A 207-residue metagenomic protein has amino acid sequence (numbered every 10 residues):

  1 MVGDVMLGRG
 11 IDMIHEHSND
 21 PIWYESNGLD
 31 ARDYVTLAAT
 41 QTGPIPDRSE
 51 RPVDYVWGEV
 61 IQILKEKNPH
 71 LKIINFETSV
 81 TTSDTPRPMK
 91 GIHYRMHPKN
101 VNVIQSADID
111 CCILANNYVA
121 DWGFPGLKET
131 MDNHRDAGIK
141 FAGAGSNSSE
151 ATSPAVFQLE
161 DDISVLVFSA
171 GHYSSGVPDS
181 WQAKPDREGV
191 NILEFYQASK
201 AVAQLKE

Functional and structural regions predicted by a protein language model:
M1-E207: Acidic, metal/ion-coordinating pockets
